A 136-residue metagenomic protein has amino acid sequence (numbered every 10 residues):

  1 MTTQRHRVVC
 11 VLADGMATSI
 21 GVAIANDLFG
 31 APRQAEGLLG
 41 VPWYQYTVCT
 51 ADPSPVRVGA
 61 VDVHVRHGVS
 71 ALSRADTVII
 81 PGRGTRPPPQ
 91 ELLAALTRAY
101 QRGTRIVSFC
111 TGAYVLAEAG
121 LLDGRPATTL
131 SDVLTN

Functional and structural regions predicted by a protein language model:
M1-I106, Y114-A119: Extended, subdomain-level signal for the structured scaffold at the beginning of enzyme domains
I106-V107, T128: Structural detector of well-ordered beta-strand residues that form the stable sheet scaffold of enzyme domains
D123-N136: A conserved active-site-flanking secondary-structure segment within enzyme catalytic domains
